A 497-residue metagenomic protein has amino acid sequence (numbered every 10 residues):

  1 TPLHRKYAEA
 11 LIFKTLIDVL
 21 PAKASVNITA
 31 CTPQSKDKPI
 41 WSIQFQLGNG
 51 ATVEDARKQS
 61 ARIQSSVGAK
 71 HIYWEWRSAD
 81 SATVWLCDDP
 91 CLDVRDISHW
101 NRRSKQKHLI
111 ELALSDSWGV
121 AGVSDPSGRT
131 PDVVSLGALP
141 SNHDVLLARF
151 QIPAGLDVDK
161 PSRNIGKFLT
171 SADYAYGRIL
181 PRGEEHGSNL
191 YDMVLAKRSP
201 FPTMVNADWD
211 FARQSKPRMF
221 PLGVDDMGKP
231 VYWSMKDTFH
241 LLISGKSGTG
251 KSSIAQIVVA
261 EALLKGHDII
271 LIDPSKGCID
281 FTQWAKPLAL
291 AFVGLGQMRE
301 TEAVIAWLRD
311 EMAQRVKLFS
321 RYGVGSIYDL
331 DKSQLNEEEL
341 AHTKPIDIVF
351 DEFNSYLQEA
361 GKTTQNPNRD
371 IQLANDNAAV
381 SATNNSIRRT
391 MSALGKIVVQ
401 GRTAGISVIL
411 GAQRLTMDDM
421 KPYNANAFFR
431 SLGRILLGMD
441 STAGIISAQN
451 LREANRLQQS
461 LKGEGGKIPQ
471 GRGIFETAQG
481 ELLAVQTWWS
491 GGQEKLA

Functional and structural regions predicted by a protein language model:
T1, A138-L147, E185-N189, P202-Y322 (+2 more regions): P-loop NTPase catalytic phosphate-binding loop
T1-I17, P33-S35, S81-V84, L483 (+1 more regions): Acidic, low-complexity cytosolic linker/stalk segments
T1-T29, L92-D132: N-proximal, solvent-exposed amphipathic alpha-helical segments enriched in charged/polar residues
I17-Q44, S81-C87, G119-L147: Short edge beta-strands and adjacent turn/loop segments
S42-K58, L146-R163: A short interface-forming secondary-structure element
F45-N49, L86-D88, F150-A154, L195-K197 (+2 more regions): Short beta-strand-to-loop capping motifs
E54-D55, S60-G68, Y73-W76, D80-T83 (+7 more regions): Conserved ATP-driven motor cores of ASCE-family P-loop NTPases powering translocation/secretion/packaging/pilus
Y322-P345: Mid-core helix/loop region of P-loop NTP-binding domains shared across ATPases and GTPases
